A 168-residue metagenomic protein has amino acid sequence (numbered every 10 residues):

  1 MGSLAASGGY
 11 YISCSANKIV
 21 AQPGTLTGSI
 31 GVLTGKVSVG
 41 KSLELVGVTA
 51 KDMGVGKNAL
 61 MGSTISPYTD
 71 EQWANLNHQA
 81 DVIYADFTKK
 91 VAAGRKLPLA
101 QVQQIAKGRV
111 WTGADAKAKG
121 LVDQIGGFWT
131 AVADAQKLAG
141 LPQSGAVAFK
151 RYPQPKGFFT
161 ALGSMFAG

Functional and structural regions predicted by a protein language model:
M1-A6, I105-R109: Glycine-rich beta-to-alpha transition loops that act as phosphate-gripper elements at the mouths of alpha/beta enzyme
G2-G94, V147-G168: Small-residue-centered hinge/linker elements
K18-Q22, G120-A131: Short, well-structured beta-strand/strand-turn elements
D52-M53, K96-I105, Q143-V147: Short, surface-exposed acidic
K96-G126: Amphipathic alpha-helical substructures
